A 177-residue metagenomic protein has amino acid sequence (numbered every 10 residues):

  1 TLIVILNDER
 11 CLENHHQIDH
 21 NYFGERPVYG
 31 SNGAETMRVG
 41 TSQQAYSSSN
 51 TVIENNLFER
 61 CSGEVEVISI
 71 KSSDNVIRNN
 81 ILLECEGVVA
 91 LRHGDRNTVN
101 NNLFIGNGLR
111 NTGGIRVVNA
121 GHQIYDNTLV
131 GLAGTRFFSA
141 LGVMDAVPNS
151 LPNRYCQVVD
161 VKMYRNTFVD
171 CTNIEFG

Functional and structural regions predicted by a protein language model:
T1-G177: Glycine- and acidic/polar-rich repeat regions and solenoidal domains
